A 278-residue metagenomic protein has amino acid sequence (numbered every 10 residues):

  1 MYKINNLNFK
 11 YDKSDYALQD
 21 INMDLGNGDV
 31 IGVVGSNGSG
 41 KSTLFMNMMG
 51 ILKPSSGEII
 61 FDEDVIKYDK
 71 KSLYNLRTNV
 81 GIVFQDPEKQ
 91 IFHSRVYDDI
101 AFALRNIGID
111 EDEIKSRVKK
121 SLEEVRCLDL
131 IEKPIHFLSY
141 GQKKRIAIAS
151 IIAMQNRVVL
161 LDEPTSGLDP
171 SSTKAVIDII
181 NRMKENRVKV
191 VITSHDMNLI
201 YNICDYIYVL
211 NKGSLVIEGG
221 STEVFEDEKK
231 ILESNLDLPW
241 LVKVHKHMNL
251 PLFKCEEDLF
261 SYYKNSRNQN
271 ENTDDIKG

Functional and structural regions predicted by a protein language model:
V34-S36: The feature captures the beta-strand-to-loop junction immediately N-terminal to the Walker
M49: Helix-to-loop junction immediately C-terminal to a conserved catalytic motif
E58-N75: ABC ATPase NBD Q-loop/coupling interface
D112-L130: Conserved ABC ATPase "signature" region
P134-L138, Q142: Conserved ABC ATPase signature
V159-D162: Catalytic Walker B motif of ABC-type/P-loop ATPase nucleotide-binding domains
S194-H195: H-loop/switch region of ABC-family ATPase nucleotide-binding domains
